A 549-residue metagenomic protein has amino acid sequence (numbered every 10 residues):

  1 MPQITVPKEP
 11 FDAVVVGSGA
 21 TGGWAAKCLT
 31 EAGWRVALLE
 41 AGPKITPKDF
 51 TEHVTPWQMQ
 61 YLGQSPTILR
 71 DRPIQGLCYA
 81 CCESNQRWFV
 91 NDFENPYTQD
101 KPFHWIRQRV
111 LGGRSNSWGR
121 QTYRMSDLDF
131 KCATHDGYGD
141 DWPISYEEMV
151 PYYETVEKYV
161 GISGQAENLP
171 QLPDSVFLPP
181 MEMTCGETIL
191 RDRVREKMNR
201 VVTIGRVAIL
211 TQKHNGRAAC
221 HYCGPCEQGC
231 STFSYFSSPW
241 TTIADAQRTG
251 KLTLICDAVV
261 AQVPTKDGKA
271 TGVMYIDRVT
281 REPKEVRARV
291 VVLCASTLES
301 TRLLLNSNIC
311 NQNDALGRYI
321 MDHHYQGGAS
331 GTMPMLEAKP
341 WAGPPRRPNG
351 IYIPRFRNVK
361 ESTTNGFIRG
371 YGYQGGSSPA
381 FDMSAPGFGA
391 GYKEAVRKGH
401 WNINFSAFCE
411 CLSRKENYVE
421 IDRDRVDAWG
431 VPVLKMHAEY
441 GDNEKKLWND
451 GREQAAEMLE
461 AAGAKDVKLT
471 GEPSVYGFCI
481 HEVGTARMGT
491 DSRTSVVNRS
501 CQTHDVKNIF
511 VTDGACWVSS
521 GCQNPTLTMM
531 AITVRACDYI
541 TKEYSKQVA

Functional and structural regions predicted by a protein language model:
P2-A133, Y138, P143-E147, P151-E154 (+4 more regions): N-terminal glycine-rich phosphate/pyrophosphate-binding loop and immediately adjacent elements
G23, S238, G268, P344 (+1 more regions): Aromatic-residue-lined binding/catalytic grooves and analogous aromatic/hydrophobic interfacial grooves in multimeric
E31, R35, L39-Y61, T249 (+6 more regions): Glycine-rich loop(s) and the adjacent beta-strand/alpha-helix scaffold that form part
P47-F50, S163-S175, K465-P473, K546-A549: Short, glycine/acidic-rich hinge or "gate" loops at secondary-structure transitions that mediate conformational
L62-Q64, L69-V90, E94-H104, R109 (+4 more regions): Conserved redox-cofactor binding core of oxidoreductases
Q86-R114, W118-G119, R124, W142-Y146 (+5 more regions): FAD cofactor-binding and catalytic pocket of flavoenzymes
T203-L210, A218-C226, I255, A261-K266 (+4 more regions): A glycine-rich dinucleotide-binding beta-alpha-beta segment and adjacent secondary-structure elements that constitute
S519-C537: A conserved FAD-binding loop/helix module that cradles the flavin
